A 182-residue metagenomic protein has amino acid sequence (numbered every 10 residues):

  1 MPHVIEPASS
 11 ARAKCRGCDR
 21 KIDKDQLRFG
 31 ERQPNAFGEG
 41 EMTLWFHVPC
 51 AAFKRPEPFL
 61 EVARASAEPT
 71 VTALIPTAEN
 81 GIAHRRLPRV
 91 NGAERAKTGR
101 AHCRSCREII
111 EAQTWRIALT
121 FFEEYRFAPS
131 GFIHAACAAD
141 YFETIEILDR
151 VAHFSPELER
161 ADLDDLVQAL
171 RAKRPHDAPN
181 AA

Functional and structural regions predicted by a protein language model:
M1-A182: PHD-type zinc finger and closely related Cys/His-rich zinc-binding mini-domains in nuclear regulators
